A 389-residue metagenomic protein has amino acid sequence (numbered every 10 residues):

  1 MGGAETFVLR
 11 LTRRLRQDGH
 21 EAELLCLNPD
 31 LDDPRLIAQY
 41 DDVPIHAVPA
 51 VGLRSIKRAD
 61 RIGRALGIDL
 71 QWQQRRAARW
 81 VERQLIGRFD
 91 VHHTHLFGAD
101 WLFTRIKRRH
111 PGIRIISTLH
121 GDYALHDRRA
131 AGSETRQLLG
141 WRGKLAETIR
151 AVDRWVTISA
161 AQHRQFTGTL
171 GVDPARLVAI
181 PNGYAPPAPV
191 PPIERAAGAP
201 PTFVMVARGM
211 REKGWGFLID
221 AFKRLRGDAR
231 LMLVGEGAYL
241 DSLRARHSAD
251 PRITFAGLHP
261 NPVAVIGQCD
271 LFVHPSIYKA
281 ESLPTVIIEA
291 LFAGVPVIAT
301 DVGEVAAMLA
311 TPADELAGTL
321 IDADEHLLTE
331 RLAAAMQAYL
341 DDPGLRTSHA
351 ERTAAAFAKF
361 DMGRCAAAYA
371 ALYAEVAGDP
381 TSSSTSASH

Functional and structural regions predicted by a protein language model:
M1, V8, R14, D18-Q71 (+1 more regions): N-terminal strand-loop element at the rim of the active site of nucleotide-sugar-dependent glycosyltransferases
E5-R10, P201, M205-R224, A238-D241 (+2 more regions): A conserved mid-protein helix/loop that constitutes part of the nucleotide-sugar donor-binding site
R79, R83, T135-W155: Membrane-proximal helix-turn-helix segments that form the acceptor-binding/catalytic region of lipid-linked
T94-D100, L119: Short His-centered aromatic/hydrophobic patch
A161, G183: Carbohydrate-associated surface elements
D241-H259: Nucleotide-activated donor-binding/catalytic signature segment of Leloir-type glycosyltransferases, i.e., the conserved
G267-S282, V295: Acidic donor-binding loop of glycosyltransferase active sites
A306-Q337, G344: Change "using UDP/GDP/dTDP sugars" to "using nucleotide sugars
